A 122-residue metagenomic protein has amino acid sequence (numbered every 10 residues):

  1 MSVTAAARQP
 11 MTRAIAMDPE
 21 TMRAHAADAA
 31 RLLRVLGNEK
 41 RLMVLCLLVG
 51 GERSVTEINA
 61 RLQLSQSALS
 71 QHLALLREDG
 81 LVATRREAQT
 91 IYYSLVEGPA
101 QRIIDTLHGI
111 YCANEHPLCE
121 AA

Functional and structural regions predicted by a protein language model:
S2-D28, A100-A122: Amphipathic alpha-helical dimerization/coiled-coil segments that flank or bridge DNA-binding/regulatory modules
E20-S67, E87, I91-P99: N-terminal helix-turn-helix DNA-binding core of bacterial DNA-binding proteins
A30-R34, Q71-A74, I104: Generic helix-packing signal
V35, E78, G109-C112: Regular, well-ordered alpha-helical segments
A60, Q71, R77-E78: Alpha-helical residues within the helix-turn-helix
